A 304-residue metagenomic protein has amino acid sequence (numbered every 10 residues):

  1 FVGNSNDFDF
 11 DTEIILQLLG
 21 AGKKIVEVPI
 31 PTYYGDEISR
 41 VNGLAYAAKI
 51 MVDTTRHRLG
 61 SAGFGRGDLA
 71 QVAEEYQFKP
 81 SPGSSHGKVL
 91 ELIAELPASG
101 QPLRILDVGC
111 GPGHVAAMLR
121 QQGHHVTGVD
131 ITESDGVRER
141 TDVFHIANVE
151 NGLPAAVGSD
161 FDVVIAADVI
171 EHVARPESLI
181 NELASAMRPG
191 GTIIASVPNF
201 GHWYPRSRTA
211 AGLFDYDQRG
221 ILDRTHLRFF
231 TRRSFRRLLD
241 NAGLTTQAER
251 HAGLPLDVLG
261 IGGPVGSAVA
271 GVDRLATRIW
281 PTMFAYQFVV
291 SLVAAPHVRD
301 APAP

Functional and structural regions predicted by a protein language model:
F1-R66, T231, R250-A252: Conserved catalytic loops of nucleotide-sugar-dependent glycosyltransferases that act on lipid-linked
K23, H124, L244: Short phosphate-binding/catalytic loops that engage adenosine nucleotides
I30-T32, I131, V149, F200: Hydrophobic pocket-lining residues within nucleotide cofactor-binding pockets
S61-S159, V163-I165, E177-I180, R250-P255 (+5 more regions): Conserved N-terminal segment of class I S-adenosyl-L-methionine
S84, H114, M118, V149 (+1 more regions): S-adenosyl-L-methionine-dependent methyltransferase catalytic module, highlighting the catalytic core
A167-H172: Short catalytic micro-motifs in class I SAM-dependent methyltransferases
